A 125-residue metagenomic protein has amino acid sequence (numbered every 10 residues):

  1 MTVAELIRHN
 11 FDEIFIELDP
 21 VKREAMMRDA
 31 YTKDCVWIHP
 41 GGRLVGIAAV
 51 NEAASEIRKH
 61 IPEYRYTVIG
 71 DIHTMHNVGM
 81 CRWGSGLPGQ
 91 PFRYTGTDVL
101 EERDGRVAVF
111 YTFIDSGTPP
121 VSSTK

Functional and structural regions predicted by a protein language model:
M1-D19: Short, aromatic-enriched amphipathic alpha-helices that serve as compact interaction elements
A4-E5, E24-N77: A solvent-exposed, acidic/Ser-Thr-rich amphipathic alpha-helical stretch
W37, C81, V109-F110: Short hydrophobic/aromatic-rich beta-strand segments that constitute the beta-sheet cores of beta-sandwich/beta-barrel
Y66-T67, P91-D98: Short, surface-exposed coil-to-beta transition loops
M75, P88-F92: Short glycine/serine/proline-enriched coil/turn segments at secondary-structure junctions
V78-M80, T97: Structural motif
C81-P88: Short beta-strand segments that buttress and anchor functional surface loops
T95-K125: Short beta-strand edge/turn micro-motifs at domain boundaries
